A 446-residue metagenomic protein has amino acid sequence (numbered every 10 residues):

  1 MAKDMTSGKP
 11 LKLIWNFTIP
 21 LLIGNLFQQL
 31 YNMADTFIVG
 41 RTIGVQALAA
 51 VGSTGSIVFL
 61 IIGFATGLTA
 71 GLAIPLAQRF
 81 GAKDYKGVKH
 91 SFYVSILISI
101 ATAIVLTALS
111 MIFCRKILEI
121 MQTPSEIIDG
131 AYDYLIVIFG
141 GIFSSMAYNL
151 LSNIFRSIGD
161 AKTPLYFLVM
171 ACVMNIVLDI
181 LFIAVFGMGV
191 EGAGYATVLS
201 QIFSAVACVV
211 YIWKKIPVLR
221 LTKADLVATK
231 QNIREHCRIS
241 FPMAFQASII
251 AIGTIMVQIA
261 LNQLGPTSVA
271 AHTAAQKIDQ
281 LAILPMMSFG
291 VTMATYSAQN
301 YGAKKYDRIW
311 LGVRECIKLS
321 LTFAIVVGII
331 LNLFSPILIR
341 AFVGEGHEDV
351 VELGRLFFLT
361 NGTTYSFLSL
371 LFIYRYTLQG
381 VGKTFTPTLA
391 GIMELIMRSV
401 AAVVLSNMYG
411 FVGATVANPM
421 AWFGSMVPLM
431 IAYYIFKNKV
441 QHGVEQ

Functional and structural regions predicted by a protein language model:
M1-T18, L76-G141, V185-F241, S297-T364 (+1 more regions): Short alpha-helical transmembrane segments in multi-pass integral membrane proteins
M5-T42, S56-G71, P75, I100-T107 (+4 more regions): N-terminal transmembrane alpha-helices
N16-D35, V137, Y148, A171 (+4 more regions): Transmembrane helical elements of multi-pass membrane transporters/channels
L26, L30-L48, L118-S125, L181-M188 (+6 more regions): Helix-terminus/linker motif at the lipid-water interface of multi-pass membrane proteins
F27, Y31, I61, A65 (+14 more regions): Residue-level hotspots within pore-lining transmembrane alpha-helices of multi-pass secondary transporters
L48-A108, S145-P164, H272-S335, L368-A390: Small-residue-rich hydrophobic transmembrane alpha-helices
L60-G63, N175-D179, A205-V209, L281-L284 (+3 more regions): Hydrophobic transmembrane alpha-helices of multi-pass small-molecule transporters
T69, V137-R156, P164-C172, A193-C208 (+4 more regions): Short runs within selected transmembrane alpha-helices of multi-pass transporters and secretion channels
